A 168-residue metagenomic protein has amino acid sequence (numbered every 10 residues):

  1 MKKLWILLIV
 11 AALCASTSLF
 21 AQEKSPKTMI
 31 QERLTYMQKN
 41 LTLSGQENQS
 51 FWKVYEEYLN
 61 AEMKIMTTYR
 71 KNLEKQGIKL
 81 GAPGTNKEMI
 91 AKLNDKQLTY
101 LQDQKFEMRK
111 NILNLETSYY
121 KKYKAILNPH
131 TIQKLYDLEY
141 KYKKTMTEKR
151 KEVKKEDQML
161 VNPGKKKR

Functional and structural regions predicted by a protein language model:
M1-P26: Bacterial Sec-dependent N-terminal signal peptides
L4-L8, K87-Q97, K151, K155-R168: Alpha-helical propensity feature that highlights long, continuous alpha-helices across diverse contexts
T17-S18, L59-E62, K143-M146: A short hydrophobic/aromatic micro-motif that marks alpha-helical segments and, especially, helix-coil
Q22-I30, K165-K167: Cleaved targeting-peptide boundary
I30-E32, K96: Positively charged, polar, low-complexity stretches
E32, S50-K53, Y136: Hydrophobic, well-ordered secondary-structure scaffolds
M37-L41, G45-I126: Amphipathic alpha-helical segments
K110-R168: Amphipathic, charged alpha-helical segments and their helix-to-coil junctions in extracytoplasmic/peripheral assemblies
